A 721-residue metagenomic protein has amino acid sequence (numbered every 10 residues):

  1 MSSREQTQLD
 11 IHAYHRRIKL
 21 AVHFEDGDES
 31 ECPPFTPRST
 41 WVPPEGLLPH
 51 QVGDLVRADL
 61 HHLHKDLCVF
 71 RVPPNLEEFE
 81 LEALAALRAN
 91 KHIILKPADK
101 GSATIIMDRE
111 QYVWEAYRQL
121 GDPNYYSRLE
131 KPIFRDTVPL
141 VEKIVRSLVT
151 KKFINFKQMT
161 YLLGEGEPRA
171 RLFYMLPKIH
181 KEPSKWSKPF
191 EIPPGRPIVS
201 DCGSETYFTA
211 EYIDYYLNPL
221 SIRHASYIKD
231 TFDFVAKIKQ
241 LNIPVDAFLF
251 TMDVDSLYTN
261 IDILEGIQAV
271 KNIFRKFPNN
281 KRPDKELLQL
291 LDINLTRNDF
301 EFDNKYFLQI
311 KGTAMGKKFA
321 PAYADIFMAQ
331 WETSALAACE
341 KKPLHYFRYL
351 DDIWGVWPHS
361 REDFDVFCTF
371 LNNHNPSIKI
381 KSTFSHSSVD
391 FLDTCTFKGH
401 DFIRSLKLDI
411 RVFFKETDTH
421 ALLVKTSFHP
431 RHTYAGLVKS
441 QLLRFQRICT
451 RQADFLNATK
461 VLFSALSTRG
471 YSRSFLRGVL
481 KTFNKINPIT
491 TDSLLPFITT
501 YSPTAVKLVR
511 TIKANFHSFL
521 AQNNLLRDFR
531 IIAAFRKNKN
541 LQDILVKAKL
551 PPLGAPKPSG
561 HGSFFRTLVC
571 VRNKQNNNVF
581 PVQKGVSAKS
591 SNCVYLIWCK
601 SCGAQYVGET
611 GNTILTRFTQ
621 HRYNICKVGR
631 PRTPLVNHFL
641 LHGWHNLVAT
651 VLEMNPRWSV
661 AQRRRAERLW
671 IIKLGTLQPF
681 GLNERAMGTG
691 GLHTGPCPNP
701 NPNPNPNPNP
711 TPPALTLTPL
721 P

Functional and structural regions predicted by a protein language model:
M1-P721: Charged structural interfaces that engage phosphate-rich ligands and support phosphoryl-transfer chemistry
